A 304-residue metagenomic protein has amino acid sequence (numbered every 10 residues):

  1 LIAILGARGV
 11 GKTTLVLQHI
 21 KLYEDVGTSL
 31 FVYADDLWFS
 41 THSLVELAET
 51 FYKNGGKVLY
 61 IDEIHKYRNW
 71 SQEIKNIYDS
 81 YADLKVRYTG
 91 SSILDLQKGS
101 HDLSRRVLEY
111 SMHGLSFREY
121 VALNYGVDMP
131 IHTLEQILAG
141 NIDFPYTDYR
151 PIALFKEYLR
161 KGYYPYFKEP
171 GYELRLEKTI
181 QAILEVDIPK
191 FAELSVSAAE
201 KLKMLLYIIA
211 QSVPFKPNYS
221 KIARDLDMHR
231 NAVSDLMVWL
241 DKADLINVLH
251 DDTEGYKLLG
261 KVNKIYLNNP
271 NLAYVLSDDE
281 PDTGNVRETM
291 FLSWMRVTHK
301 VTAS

Functional and structural regions predicted by a protein language model:
I2-L5, G9, Q18-T28, A34 (+2 more regions): A cross-kingdom feature that marks ATP-driven nucleic-acid transaction machinery
K12-T13: Conserved lysine of the Walker
G27-V58: Short glycine-rich substrate-engagement loop in P-loop NTPases that contacts/grips substrate
K53-W70: Conserved P-loop NTPase "ATPase switch" module shared by AAA+ and STAND
Y60, K85-S91: Structural recognition of the conserved hydrophobic beta-strand(s) that form the central parallel beta-sheet of P-loop
H65-R87: Conserved Walker B catalytic segment
L94-E109, L123-Y125: Short regulatory helix/loop adjacent to the ATP-binding pocket of P-loop NTPases
Y125-Y274: Interdomain hinge/linker elements that couple catalytic modules in large macromolecular machines
